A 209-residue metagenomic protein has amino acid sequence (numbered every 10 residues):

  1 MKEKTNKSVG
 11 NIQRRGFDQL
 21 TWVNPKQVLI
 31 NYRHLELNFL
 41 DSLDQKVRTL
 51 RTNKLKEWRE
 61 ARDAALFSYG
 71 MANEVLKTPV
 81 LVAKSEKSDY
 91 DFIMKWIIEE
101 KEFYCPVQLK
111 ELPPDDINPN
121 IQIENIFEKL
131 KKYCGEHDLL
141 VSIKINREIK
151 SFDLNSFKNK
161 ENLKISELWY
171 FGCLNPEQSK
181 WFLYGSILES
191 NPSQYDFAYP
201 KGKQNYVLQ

Functional and structural regions predicted by a protein language model:
M1-A83, L112-Q209: Charged, structured surface patches that assemble and position nucleic-acid processing machinery
T52-L55, K101-V107: A broad, low-specificity signal for short, low-complexity segments enriched in glycine/proline and polar/charged
V75-K101: Long amphipathic N-terminal alpha/beta scaffold segment
F92-M94, C105-P113: Conserved catalytic cores of phosphodiester-cleaving nucleases, focusing on short active-site segments
